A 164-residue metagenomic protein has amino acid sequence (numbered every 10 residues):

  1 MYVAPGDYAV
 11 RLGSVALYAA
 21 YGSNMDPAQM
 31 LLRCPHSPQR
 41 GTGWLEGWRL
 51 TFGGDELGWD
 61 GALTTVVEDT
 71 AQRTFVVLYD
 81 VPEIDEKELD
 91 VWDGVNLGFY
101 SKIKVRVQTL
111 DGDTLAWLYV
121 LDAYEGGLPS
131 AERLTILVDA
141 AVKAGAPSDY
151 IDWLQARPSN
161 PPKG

Functional and structural regions predicted by a protein language model:
Y2-G164: Glycine-aromatic micro-motifs
